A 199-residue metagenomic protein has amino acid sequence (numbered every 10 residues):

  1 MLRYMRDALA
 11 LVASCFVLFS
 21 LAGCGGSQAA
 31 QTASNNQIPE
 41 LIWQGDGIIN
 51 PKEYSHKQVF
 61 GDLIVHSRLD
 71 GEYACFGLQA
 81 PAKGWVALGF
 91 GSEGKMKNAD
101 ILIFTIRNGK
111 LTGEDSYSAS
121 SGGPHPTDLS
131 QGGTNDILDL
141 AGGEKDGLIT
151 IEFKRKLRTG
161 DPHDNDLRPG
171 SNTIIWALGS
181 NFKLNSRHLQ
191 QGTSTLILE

Functional and structural regions predicted by a protein language model:
L2-V12: Bacterial N-terminal signal peptides that target proteins for export
S20-G23: C-terminal motif of bacterial Sec signal peptides marking the signal peptidase cleavage site
G25-Q58, E93-T112, G160-E199: Acidic/polar low-complexity flexible segments
I38-Q79, I137: Early extracytoplasmic/domain-onset interaction patches
F60-S120: Surface-exposed, glycine/proline- and aromatic-rich loop segments on solvent-exposed faces across compartments
C75-Q79, A87-G89, T150-K156, I175-A177: Residues within well-ordered beta-strands of beta-sheet-rich folds
W85-A87, S120-P124, S180-Q190: Short, surface-exposed beta-strand/loop "edge" segments at domain boundaries and coil↔beta transitions
E114-D161: Structured beta-strand segments within beta-sheet-rich domains
